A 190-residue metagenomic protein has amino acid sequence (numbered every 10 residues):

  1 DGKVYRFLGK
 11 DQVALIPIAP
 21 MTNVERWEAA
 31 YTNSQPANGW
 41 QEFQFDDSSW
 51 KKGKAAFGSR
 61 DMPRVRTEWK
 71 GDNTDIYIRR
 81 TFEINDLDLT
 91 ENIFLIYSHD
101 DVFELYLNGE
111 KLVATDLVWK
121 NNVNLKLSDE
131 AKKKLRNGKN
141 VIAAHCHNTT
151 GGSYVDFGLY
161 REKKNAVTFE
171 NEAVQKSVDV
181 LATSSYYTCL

Functional and structural regions predicted by a protein language model:
D1-E42, W50, F57, D129-L190: An acidic-aromatic loop/edge-strand motif
F43, S48-D72: Surface-exposed, low-complexity/disordered Ser/Thr/Gly/Pro/Asn-rich loops and linkers
D46, I76-I78, D101, N121 (+2 more regions): Residues that flank catalytic or metal-binding motifs in active/ligand-binding sites
W50, T74, F82, D86-G109 (+1 more regions): Aromatic-lined ligand-binding clefts that engage carbohydrates, nucleic acids, or primary amines
V65-G71, R79-I84, A114, D129-K134: Beta-strand-rich interaction surfaces with strong enrichment in secreted/lumenal proteins
G71-N73, D86-L89, S98, V118-K120 (+3 more regions): Surface-exposed coil/turn segments at beta-strand junctions on protein surfaces, enriched
V102-E104, V113, T149-G152: Flexible loop/turn segments at secondary-structure boundaries
L107-S128: Solvent-exposed beta-strand/loop surfaces of large extracellular or lumenal domains
